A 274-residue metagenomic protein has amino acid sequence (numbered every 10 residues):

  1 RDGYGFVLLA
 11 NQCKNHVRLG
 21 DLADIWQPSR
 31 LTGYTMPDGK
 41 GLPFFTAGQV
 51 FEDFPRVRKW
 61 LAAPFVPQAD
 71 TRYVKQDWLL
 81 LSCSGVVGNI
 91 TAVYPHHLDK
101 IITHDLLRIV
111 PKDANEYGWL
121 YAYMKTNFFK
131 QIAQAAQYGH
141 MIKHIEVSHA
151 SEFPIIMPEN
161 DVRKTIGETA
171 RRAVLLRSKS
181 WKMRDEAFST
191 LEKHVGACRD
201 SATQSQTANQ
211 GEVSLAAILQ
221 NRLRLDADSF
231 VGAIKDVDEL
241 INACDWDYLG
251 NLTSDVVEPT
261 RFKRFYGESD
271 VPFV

Functional and structural regions predicted by a protein language model:
R1-L31, E159-T260: Non-catalytic DNA-recognition/assembly elements of restriction-modification systems
G20, T32-V66, D238-N242, G250-T253 (+1 more regions): DNA target-recognition patches
G20-R30, F44-E52, Y73-I90, Y123-Q134 (+2 more regions): Short Ser/Thr-interspersed hydrophobic loop/turn segments at strand-loop and sheet-helix junctions that line or gate
D38-K40, Y73-D77, T103, H149 (+1 more regions): Short, well-ordered loop/turn elements at secondary-structure boundaries
W60-Q68, D105-L106, E152: Short helix/strand-bridging catalytic loops that position acidic/His residues to coordinate divalent metals and engage
A69-R72, L80-Y123: A short beta-sheet element
D99-L107, Y138-D161: A short glycine-rich beta-alpha junction/loop motif
Y117-E146: Short, positively charged
